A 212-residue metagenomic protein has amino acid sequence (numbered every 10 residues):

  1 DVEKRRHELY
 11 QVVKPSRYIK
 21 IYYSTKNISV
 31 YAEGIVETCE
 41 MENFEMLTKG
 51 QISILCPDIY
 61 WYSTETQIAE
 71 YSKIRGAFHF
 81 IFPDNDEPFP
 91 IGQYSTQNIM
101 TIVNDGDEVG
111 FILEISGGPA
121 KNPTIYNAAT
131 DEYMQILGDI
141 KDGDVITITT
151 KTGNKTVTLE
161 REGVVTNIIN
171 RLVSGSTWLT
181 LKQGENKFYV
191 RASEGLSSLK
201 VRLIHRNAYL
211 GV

Functional and structural regions predicted by a protein language model:
D1-R17, I28: Compositionally biased, low-complexity regions
E8, Y18-I21, E40-E42, Q97-V103 (+1 more regions): Intrinsically disordered, low-complexity boundary segments flanking structured domains
V12-P15, I19, Y23, E45 (+2 more regions): Generic ordered-secondary-structure signal
V13-S16, E42-E45, L55-C56, I74-F78 (+2 more regions): Short, surface-exposed linear patches
P15-S63: Short beta-strand and beta-hairpin "edge-sheet" elements
A32, E65, S197-L199: Generic domain-boundary/flexible-linker signal
Y62-E70: Short, charged, solvent-exposed linker or helix-capping segments at domain edges/interfaces that act as flexible hinges
A69-V212: Intrinsically disordered, low-complexity segments enriched in serine, threonine, and glycine
